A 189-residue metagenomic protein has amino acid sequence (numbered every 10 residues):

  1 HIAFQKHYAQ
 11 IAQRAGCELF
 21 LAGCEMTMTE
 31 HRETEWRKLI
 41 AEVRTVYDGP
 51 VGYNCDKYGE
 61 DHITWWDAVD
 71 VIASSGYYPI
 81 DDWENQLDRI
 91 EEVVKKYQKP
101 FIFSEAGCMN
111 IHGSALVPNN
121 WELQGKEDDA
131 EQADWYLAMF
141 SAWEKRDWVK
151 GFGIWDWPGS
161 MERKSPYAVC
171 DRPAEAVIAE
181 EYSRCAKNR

Functional and structural regions predicted by a protein language model:
H1, Q5, W36, W83-Q86 (+2 more regions): Aromatic/hydrophobic pocket-lining residues that form the small-molecule binding cavity in soluble enzyme cores
H1-I2, G23-E30, S75-D81, L123-E131: The substrate-binding groove and active-site-proximal loops of carbohydrate-active enzymes, especially glycoside
I2, T27-T34, Y58-H62, P79-N85 (+2 more regions): Acidic-and-aromatic substrate-binding clefts and catalytic sites of carbohydrate-active enzymes
F4-E33, K150-G159: Active-site groove signature of glycoside hydrolases
Y8, L39, M139: Aromatic/hydrophobic pocket-lining residues that form π-stacking "cages" and hydrophobic walls in ligand
G23-C24, G52-C55: Catalytic beta/alpha-barrel core
E42-T45, P50-G52, G59-W121, L137-V149 (+3 more regions): Glycoside hydrolase catalytic-domain groove-lining segments
E131-Y136, A142-R189: Aromatic-rich peripheral "rim/lid" segments of glycoside hydrolase catalytic domains that contact and position glycan
